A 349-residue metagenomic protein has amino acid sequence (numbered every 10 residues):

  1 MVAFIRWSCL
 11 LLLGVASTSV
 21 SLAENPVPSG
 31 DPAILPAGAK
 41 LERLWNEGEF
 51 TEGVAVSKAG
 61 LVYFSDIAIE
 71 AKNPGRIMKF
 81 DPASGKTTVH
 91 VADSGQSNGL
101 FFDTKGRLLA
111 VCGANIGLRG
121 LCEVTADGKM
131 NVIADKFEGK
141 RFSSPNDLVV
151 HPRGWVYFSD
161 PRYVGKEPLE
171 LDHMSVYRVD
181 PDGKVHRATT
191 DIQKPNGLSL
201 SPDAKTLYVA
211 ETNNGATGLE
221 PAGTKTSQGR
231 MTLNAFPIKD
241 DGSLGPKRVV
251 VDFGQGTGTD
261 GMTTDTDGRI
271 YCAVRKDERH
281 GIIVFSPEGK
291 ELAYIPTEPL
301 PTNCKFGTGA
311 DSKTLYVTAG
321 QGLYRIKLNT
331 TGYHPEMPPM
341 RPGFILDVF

Functional and structural regions predicted by a protein language model:
M1-C9: Bacterial N-terminal signal peptides that target proteins for export
S8-S19: Bacterial N-terminal signal peptides
L22-F349: Sequence-structural signature of mature extracellular/luminal beta-sheet repeat domains, prominently beta-propellers
